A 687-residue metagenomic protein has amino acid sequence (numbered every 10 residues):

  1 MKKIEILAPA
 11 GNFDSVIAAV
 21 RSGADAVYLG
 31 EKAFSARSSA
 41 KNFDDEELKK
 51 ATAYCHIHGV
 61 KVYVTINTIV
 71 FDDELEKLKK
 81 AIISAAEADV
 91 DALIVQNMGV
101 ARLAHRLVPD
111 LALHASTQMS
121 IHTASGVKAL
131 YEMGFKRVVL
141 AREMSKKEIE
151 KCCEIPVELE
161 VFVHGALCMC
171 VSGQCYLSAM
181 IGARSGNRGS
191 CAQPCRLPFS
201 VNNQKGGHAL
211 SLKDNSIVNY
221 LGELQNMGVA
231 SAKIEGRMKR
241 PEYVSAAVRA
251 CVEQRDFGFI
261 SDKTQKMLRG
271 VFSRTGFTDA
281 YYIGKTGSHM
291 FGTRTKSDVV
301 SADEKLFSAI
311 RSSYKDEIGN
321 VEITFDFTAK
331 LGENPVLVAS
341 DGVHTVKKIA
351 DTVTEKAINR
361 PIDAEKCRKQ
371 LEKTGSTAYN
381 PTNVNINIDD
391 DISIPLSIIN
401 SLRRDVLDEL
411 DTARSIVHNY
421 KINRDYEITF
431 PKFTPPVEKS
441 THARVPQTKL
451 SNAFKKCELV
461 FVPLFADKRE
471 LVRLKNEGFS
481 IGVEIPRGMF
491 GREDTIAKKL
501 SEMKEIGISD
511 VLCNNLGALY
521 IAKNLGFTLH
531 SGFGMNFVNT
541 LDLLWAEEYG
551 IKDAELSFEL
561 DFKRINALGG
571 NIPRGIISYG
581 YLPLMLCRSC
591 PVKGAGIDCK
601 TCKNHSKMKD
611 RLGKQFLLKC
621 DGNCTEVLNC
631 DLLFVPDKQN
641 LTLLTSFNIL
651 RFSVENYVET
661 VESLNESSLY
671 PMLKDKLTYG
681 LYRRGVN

Functional and structural regions predicted by a protein language model:
M1-S22, A26-R37, K49-A86, V95 (+5 more regions): Surface-exposed amphipathic alpha-helical tracts and adjacent flexible/coil segments at the periphery of soluble enzymes
F43-L48: Glycine-rich, highly charged phosphate/nucleotide-binding loops
R102: A cross-family signal for key residues in well-ordered alpha-helices that form functional helical elements
M119-T123: Conserved phosphate-binding/catalytic loop of the ribokinase/pfkB sugar-kinase fold
